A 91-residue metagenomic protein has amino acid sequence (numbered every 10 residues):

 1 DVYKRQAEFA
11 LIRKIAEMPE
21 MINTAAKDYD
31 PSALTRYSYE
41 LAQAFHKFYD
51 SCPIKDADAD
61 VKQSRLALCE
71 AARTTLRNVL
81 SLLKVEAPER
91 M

Functional and structural regions predicted by a protein language model:
D1-M91: Non-catalytic interaction-recognition regions
